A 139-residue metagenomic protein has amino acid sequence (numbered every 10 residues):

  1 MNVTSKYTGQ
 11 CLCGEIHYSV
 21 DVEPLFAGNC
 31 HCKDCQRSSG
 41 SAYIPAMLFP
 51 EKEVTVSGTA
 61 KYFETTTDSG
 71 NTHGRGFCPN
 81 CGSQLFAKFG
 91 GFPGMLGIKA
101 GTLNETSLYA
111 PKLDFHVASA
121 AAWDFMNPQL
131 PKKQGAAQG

Functional and structural regions predicted by a protein language model:
M1-G139: A short Gly-Trp-Pro
